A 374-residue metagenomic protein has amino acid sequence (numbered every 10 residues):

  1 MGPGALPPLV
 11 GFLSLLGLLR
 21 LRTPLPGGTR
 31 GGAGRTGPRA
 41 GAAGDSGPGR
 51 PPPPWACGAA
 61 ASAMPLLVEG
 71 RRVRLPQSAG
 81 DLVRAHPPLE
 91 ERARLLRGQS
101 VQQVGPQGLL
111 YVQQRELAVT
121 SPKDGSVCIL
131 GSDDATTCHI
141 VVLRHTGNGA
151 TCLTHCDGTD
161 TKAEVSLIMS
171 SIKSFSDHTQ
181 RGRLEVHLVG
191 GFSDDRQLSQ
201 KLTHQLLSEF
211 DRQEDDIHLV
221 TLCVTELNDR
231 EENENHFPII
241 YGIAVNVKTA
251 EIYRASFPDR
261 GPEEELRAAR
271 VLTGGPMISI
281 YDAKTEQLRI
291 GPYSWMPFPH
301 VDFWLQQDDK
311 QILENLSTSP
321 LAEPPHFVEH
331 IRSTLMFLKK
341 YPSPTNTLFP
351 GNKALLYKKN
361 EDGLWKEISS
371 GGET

Functional and structural regions predicted by a protein language model:
G2-G4, G17, W55-V119, R196-T374: C-terminal functional modules of predominantly eukaryotic multidomain proteins
R22-A56: Compositionally biased, low-complexity flexible segments
L109-A135: Active-site-proximal, Lys/Arg-enriched surface segment that forms a nucleic-acid-binding/basic interface patch
G125-R181: Conserved mixed alpha/beta catalytic, RNA-binding, or beta-rich assembly cores of soluble enzyme, regulatory
G147, D157-D160, G190-D194, V224-N228: Acidic, glycine-rich active-site loops and adjacent beta-strand->loop/helix elements that engage anionic groups
S174-T179, D194-K201: Extended C-terminal subregions enriched in glycine
G182-G190: Short glycine-rich phosphate-binding loop at a beta-alpha junction
